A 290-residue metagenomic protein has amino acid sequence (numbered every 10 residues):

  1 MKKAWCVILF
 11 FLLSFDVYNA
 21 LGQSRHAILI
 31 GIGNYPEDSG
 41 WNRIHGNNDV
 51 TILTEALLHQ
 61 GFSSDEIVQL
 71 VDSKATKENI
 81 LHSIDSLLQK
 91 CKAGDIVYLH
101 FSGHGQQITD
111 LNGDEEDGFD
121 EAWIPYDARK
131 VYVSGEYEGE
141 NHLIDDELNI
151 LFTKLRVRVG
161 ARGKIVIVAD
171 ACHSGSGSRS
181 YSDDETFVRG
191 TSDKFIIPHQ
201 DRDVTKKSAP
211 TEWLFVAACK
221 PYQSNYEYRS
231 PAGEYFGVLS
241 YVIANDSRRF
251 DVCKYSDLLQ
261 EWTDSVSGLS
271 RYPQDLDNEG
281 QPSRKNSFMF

Functional and structural regions predicted by a protein language model:
A4-L13: Sec-dependent N-terminal signal peptides
L13-N19: C-terminal segment of classical bacterial N-terminal signal peptides
A20-F290: Cysteine endopeptidase catalytic domains of the caspase/legumain-like
